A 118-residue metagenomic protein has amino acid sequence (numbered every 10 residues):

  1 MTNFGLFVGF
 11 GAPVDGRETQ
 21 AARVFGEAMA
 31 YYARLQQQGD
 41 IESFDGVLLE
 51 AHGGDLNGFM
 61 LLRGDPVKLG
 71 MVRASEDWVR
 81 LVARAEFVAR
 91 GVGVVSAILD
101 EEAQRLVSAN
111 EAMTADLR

Functional and structural regions predicted by a protein language model:
M1-D55, G64-V72, V94-R118: Short S/T/G/P-rich N-terminal loop/turn motif that feeds into the first structured element of a domain
G58-R90: Mid-chain, well-packed structural core segment of small domains
